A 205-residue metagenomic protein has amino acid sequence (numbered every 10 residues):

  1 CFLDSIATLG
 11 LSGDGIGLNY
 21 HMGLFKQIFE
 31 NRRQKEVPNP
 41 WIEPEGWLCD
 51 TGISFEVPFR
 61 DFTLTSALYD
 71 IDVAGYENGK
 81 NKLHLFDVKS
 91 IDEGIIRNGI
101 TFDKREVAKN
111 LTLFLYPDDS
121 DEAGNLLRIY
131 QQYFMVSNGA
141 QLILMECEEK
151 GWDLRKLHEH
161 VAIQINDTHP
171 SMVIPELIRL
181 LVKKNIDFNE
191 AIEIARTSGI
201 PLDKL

Functional and structural regions predicted by a protein language model:
C1-L205: A conserved ligand/cofactor-binding region detector
